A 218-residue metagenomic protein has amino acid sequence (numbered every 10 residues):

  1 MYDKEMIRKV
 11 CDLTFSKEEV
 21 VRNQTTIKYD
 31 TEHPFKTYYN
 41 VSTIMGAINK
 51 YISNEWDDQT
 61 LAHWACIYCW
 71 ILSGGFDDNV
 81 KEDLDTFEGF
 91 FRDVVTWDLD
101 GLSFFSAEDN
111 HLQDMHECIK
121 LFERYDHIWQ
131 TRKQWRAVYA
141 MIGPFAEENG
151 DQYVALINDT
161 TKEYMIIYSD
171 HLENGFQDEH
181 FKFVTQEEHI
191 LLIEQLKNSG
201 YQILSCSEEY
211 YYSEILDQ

Functional and structural regions predicted by a protein language model:
M1-A146, N174-G175, E194, N198-E214: Acidic, Ser/Pro/Thr-rich low-complexity regulatory regions and the short amphipathic helical interaction modules they
N149-Y153: Short, surface-exposed coil-to-beta transition loops
I157-I193: Acidic, low-complexity, intrinsically disordered interaction modules
L216-Q218: Short acidic DE-rich linear segments
